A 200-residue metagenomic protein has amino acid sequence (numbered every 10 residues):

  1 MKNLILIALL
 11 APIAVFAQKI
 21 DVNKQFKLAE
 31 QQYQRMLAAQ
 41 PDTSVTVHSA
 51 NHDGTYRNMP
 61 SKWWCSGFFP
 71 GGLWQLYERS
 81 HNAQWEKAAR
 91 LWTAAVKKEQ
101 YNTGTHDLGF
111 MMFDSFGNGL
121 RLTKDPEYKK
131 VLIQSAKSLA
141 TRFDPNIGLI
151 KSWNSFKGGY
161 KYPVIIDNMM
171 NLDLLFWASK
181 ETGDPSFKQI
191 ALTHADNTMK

Functional and structural regions predicted by a protein language model:
M1-D21: Bacterial Sec-dependent N-terminal signal peptides
Q18-K200: Glycan-recognition and catalytic cores of secretory/periplasmic carbohydrate-active enzymes
